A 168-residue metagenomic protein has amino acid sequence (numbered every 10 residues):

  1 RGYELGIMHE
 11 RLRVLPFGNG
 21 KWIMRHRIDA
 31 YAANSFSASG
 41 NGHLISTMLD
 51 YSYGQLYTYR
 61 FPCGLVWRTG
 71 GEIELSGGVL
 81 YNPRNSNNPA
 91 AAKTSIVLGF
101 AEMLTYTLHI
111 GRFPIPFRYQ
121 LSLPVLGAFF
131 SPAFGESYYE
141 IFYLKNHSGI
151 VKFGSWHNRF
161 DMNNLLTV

Functional and structural regions predicted by a protein language model:
R1, N34-H43, N85-A91, V151-W156: Extracellular loop and loop/strand-boundary signature of outer-membrane beta-barrel proteins
R1-R27, A33-S35: Short glycine/proline- and aromatic-enriched beta-strand/turn motifs that initiate or cap beta-hairpins
Y3-I7, W22, H43-Y51, L65 (+2 more regions): Residues that define the transmembrane beta-barrel architecture of outer-membrane proteins
I7-F17, L49-Y57, F100-L108, Y119 (+2 more regions): Residues on the lipid-exposed face of transmembrane beta-strands in outer-membrane beta-barrel proteins
V14-M24, T58-W67, H109-F117: Short loop/turn motifs that connect adjacent beta-strands in outer-membrane beta-barrel proteins
M24-I28, T69-I73, F117-L121: Membrane-embedded beta-strand positions of outer-membrane beta-barrel proteins
A30-F36, I73-Y81, L121-F129: Transmembrane beta-strands of outer-membrane beta-barrel pores
N87-T167: Outer-membrane beta-barrel transmembrane domain signature
